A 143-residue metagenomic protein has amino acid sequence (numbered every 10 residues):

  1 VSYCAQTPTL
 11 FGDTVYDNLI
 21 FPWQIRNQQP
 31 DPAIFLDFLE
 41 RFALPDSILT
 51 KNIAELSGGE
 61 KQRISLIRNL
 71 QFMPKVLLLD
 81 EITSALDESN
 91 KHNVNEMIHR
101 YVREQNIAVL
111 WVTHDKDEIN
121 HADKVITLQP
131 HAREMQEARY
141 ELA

Functional and structural regions predicted by a protein language model:
T7-D17, F21, R26: Conserved catalytic motifs of ABC-family nucleotide-binding domains
P32-I48: Conserved ABC ATPase "signature" region
N52-L56, E60: Conserved ABC ATPase signature
L66: Hydrophobic anchor residue at the start of the ABC signature
M73: Conserved catalytic motifs of ABC-family nucleotide-binding domains
L77-D80: Catalytic Walker B motif of ABC-type/P-loop ATPase nucleotide-binding domains
E88-N90: Helix N-cap at the start of a conserved alpha-helix in ABC-type nucleotide-binding domains
